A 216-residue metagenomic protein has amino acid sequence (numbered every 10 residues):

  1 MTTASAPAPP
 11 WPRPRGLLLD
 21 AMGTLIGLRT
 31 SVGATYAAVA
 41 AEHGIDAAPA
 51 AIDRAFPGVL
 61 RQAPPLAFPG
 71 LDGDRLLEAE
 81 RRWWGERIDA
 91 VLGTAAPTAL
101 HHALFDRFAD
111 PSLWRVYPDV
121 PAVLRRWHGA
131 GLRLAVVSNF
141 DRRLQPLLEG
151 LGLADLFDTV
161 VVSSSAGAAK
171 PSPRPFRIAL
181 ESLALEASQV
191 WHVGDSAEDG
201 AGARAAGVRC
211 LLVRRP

Functional and structural regions predicted by a protein language model:
M1-L17, G27, A41, A50 (+4 more regions): Asp-based, Mg2+/Mn2+-dependent phosphohydrolase catalytic module
P7-P118: N-terminal helical cap/lid subdomain that shapes the substrate entry/recognition surface in HAD-like hydrolases
P111, A130-G131: Structured helix-beta-strand junction loops
